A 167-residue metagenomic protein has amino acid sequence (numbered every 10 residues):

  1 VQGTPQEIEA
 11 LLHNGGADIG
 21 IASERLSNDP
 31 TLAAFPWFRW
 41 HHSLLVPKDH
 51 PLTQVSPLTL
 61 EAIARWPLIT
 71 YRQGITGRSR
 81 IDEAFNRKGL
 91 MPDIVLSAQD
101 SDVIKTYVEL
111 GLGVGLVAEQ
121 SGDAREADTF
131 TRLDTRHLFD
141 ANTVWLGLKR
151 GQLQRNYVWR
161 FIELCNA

Functional and structural regions predicted by a protein language model:
V1-N28, M91, S97-A98: Central regulatory/effector-binding core of bacterial HTH transcription factors
T4, T59, Q99-D100, A118: Short loop/turn segments at beta->alpha junctions
E9, H13, L60, I104-K105: Short hydrophobic/charged patches on amphipathic alpha-helices used for structural packing and interfaces
H13-I21, H42, L90, V108-G115: Alpha-to-beta junction loops
S23-E24, L52-T53, P67-K88, Q154-E163: Secondary-structure junction motif
D29-H41, V55-S56, D102-G151: Beta-alpha-beta core module
P47, Y71-R72, I94, V117-A118: Thr-Gly-centered strand-to-loop micro-motif
A141-T143, G147-A167: Extended ligand-binding regions for polar small-molecule ligands
